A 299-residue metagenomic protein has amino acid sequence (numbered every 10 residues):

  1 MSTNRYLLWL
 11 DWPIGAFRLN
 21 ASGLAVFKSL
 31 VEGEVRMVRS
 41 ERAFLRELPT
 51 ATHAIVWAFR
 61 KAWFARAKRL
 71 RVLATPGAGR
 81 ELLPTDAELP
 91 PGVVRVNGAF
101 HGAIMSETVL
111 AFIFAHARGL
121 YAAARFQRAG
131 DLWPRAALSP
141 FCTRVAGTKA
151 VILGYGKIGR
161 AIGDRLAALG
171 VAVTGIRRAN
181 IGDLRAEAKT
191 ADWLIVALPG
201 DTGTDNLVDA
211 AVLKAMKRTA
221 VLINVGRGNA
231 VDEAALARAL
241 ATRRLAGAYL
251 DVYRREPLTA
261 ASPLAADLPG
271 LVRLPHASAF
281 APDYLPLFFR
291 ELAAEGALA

Functional and structural regions predicted by a protein language model:
M1-A51: N-terminal glycine-/charge-rich "phosphate-binding" loop or analogous flexible N-terminal tail
G23, N97-F100, I104-T108, A122 (+2 more regions): C-terminal helix-to-coil terminal segments
G33-V35, V93, G270-V272: Short, conserved active-site loop motifs that form the nucleotide-linked donor/cofactor pocket
F44-E47, W63-R66, A186-A188, V212 (+1 more regions): Structural alpha-helical scaffold elements that stabilize or flank donor/cofactor-binding regions in carbohydrate
T50-R128: Phosphate/diphosphate ligand-binding glycine-rich loop within oxidoreductases
A67-V72, P90-V93, V171, R218-A220 (+2 more regions): A short helix->loop->beta-strand "cap" motif at the edges of active sites that frequently abuts
A123-A161: Glycine-rich NAD(P)-binding loop of Rossmann-like domains
R178-P263: Rossmann-like adenosine-cofactor binding region
